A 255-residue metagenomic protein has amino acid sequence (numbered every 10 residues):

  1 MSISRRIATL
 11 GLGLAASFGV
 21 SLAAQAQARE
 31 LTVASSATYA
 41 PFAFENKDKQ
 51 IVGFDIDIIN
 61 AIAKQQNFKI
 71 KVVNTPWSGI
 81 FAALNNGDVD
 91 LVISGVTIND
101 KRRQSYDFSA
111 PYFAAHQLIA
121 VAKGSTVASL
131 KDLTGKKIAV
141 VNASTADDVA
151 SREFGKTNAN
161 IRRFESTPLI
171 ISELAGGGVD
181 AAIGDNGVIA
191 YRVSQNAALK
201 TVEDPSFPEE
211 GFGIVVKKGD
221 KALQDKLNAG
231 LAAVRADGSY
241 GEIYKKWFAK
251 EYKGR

Functional and structural regions predicted by a protein language model:
A26-G95, D237: Extracytoplasmic small-molecule ligand-binding "clamshell" domains of the periplasmic binding protein/Venus flytrap
S35-Y39, V73-S78, G87-N99, K123 (+5 more regions): Beta->alpha turn/N-cap motifs
A37, F113-V121, A190-A232, K250-R255: Periplasmic-binding protein-like
E45, I59-F68, A146-F164, V193-A197 (+1 more regions): Ligand-binding cleft/hinge of the Venus flytrap
I56, V72-A82, S125, R162-G176 (+1 more regions): Short helix-initiation/N-cap motifs at beta->coil->alpha
F68-K69, N85-S94, K136-K137, S166 (+2 more regions): Alpha-to-beta junction loops
G79-A82, V96-Q104, V149-R152, A175-G176 (+1 more regions): A ligand-binding cleft/hinge motif common to bilobed small-molecule-binding domains
V121-I138: Flexible hinge/capping segments at coil-to-helix
